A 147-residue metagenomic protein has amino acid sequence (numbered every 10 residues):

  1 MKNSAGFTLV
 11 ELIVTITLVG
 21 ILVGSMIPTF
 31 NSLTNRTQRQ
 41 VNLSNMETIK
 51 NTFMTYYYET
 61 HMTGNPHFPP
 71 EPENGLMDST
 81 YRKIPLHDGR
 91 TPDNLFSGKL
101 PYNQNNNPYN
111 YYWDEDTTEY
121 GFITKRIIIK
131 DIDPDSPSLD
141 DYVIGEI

Functional and structural regions predicted by a protein language model:
K2-F30: N-terminal single-pass transmembrane signal-anchor helix
F7, F30, Y56-Y57, Y109-Y111: Aromatic side chains
F7, S32-L33, S44, N107 (+1 more regions): A general, composition-driven signal for non-globular sequence regions
S32-N35, M46, D78, L86: General helical secondary-structure elements
N35-G64: Membrane-proximal N-terminal amphipathic helix
Y58-I147: Extracellular/periplasmic head regions of type IV pilus-like filament subunits
